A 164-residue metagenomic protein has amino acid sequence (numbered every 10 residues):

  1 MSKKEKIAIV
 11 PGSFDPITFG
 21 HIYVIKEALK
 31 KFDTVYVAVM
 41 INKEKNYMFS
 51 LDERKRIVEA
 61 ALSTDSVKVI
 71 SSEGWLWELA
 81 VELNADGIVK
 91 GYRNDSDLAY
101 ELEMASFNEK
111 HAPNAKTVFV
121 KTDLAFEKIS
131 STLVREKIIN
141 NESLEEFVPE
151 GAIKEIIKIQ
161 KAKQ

Functional and structural regions predicted by a protein language model:
M1-Q164: Nucleotidyltransferase catalytic core that binds NTPs
